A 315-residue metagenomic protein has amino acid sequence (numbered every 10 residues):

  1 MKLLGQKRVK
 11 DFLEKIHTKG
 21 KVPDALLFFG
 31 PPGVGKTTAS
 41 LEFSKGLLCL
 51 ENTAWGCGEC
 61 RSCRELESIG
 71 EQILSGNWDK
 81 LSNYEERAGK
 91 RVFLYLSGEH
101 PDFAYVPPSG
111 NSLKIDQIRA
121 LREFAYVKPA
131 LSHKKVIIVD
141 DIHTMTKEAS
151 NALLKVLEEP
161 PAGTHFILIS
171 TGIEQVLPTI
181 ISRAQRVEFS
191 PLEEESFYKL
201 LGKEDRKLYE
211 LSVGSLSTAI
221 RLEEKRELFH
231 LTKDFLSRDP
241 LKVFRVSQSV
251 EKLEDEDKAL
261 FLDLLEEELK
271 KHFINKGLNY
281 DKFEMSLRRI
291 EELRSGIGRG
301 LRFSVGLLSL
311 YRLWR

Functional and structural regions predicted by a protein language model:
M1-E148: Clamp-loader machinery-focused feature within the broader ASCE/P-loop NTPase space
M1-G46, L50-A54, S62-E65, A162-H165 (+1 more regions): Charged, glycine-rich active-site and insertion segments that engage polyanionic ligands
Q72-N77, E148-K155, R221-L228: Short, charged low-complexity intrinsically disordered segments located at boundaries of structured domains
Q117, I137, D141, M145 (+5 more regions): Helical "lid/switch" subdomain of P-loop NTPase nucleotide-binding domains
E123, K155, S182: Conserved adenine-binding aromatic site and its adjacent loop/helix in ATP-hydrolyzing domains
Y126, N151-L168: Conserved catalytic/switch belt of AAA+ P-loop NTPases
I142, L153-L157, Y209: Hydrophobic alpha-helical segments that mediate membrane insertion or helix-helix packing
